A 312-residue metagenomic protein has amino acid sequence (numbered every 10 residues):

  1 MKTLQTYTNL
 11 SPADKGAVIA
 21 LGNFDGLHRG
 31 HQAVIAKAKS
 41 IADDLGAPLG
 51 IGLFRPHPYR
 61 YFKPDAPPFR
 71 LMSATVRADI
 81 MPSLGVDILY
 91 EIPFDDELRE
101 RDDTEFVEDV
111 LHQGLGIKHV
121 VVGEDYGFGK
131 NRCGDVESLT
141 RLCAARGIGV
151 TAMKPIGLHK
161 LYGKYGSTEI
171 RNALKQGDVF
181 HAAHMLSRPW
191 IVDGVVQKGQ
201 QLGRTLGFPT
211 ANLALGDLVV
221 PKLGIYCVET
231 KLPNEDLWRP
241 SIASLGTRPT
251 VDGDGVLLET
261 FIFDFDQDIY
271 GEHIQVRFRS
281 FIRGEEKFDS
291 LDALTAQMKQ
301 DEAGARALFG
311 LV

Functional and structural regions predicted by a protein language model:
K2-N9, F69, Y90: Short acidic-hydrophobic, aromatic-tinged amphipathic segments that line or gate anion-handling sites
N9-S73: N-terminal catalytic cores of NTP/NDP-binding nucleotidyl/phosphoryl-transfer enzymes
H28, M81, V120, A182 (+2 more regions): Residue-level signal for inorganic ion chemistry
R60-R146: N-terminal Rossmann-like or analogous alpha/beta NTP/dinucleotide-binding catalytic cores that position adenine
C143-G246: Glycine-rich, Lys/Arg-enriched anion-binding loops that position phosphate/diphosphate groups for phosphoryl
G199-V312: Phosphate/ribose-recognition catalytic cores of enzymes acting on nucleotide-derived substrates
